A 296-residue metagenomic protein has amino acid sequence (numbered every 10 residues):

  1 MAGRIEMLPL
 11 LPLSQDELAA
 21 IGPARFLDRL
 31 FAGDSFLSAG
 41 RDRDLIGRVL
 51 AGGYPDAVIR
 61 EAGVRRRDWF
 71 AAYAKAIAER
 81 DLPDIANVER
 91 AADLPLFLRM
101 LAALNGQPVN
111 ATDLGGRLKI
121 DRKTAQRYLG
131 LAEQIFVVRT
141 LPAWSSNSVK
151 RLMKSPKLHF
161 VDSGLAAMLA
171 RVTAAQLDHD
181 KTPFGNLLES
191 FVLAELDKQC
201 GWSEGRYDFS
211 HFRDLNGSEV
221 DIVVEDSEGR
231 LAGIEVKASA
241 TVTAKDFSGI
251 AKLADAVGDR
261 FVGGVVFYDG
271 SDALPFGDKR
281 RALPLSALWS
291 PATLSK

Functional and structural regions predicted by a protein language model:
M1-A103, Q107-P108: Interdomain motor-coupling "hinge/lid" segment immediately C-terminal to the ATP-binding subdomain of NTP-driven enzymes
A2-E6, G229-L231, D259-G263: Short glycine-/polar-rich loops that comprise or flank the Walker A/P-loop and associated switch/sensor motifs
I5-P9, F209, G264-V266, A282: Conserved beta-strand scaffold positions in the cores of enzyme catalytic domains, especially in NTP/NDP-utilizing
V58-L231: Accessory nucleic acid-recognition modules appended to NTPase machines
G201-W202, K252-R260: Arginine/glycine-rich "motif VI" loop of SF2 helicases in the C-terminal RecA-like domain
A232-T241: Active-site ExK catalytic segment of metal-dependent nucleases
A240-I250: Active-site-adjacent loop/helix micro-motif of nuclease/hydrolase catalytic cores
D269-K296: Domain-level recognition of nuclease-like catalytic cores that cleave nucleotide substrates
